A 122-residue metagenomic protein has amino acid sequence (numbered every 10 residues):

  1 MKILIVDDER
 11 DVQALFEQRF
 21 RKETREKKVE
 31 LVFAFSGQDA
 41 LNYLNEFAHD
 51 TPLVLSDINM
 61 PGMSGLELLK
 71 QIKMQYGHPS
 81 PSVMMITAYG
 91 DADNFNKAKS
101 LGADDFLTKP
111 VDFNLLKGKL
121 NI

Functional and structural regions predicted by a protein language model:
D8, K109: A Lys-centered signature of the CheY-like receiver
R10-V32: Two-component/phosphorelay signaling modules centered on CheY-like receiver
F33-N42, G65: Helix N-cap/capping motif at the beta->alpha junctions
N42, L66-P79: Short amphipathic alpha-helix used as the core "switch/output" element in two-component signaling
A48-L55: Active-site beta3 strand of CheY-like receiver
M60: Receiver (REC) domain active-site loop signature in two-component systems and cognate sites in sensor histidine kinases
E67, P79, G90-D105, L115-G118: Alpha4 helix (beta4-alpha4-beta5 surface) of REC/receiver domains from two-component response regulators
M84-I86: Hydrophobic/aromatic residues positioned on beta-strands within the core alpha/beta folds
